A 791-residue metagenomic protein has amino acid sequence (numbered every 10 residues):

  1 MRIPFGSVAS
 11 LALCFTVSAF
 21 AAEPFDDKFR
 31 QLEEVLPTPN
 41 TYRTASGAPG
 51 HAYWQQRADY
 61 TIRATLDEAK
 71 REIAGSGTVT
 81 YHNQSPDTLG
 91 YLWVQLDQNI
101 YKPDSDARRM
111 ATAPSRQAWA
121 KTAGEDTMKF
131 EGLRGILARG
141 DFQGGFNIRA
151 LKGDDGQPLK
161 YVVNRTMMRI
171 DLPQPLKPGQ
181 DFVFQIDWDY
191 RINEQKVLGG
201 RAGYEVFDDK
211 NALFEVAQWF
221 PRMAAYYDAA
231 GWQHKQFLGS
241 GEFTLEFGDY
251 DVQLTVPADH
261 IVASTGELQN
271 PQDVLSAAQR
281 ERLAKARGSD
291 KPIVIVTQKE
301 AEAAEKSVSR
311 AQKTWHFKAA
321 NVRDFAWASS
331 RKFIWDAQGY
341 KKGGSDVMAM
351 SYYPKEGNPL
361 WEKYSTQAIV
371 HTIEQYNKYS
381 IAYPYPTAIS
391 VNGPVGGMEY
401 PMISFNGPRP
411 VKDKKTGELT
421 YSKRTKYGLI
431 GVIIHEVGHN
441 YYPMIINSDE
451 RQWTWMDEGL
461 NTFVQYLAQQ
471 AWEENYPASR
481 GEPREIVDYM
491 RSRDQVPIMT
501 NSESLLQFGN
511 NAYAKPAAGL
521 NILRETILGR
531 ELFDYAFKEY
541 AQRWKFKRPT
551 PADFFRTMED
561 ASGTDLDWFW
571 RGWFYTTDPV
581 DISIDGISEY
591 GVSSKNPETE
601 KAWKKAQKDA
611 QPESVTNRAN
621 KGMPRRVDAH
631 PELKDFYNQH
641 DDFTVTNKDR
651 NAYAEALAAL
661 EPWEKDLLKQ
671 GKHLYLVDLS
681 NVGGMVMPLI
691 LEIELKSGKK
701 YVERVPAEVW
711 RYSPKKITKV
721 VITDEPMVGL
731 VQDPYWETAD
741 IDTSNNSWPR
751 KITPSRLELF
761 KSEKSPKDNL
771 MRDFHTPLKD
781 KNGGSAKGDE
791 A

Functional and structural regions predicted by a protein language model:
P24-Q95: Early extracytoplasmic/domain-onset interaction patches
F25-A45, A58, F317, S345 (+2 more regions): Hydrophobic alpha-helical and helix-loop surface patches within well-folded domains that function as non-catalytic
R63, K70-E72, H82, T88-L89 (+6 more regions): A surface-exposed beta-strand-loop module
A69, R543-A791: Beta/coil-rich, acidic/histidine-enriched accessory regions frequently appended to metallopeptidases
G77-V79, N83, L96-Q98, Q180-E194 (+3 more regions): Short, hydrophobic/aromatic-enriched beta-strand segments in well-ordered soluble domains
T80-H82, P86-N99, M110-R116, A123-F142 (+6 more regions): Surface-exposed beta-strand/loop patches in extracellular or lumenal glycoproteins
N99, D104-E125, D189-Y250, P271 (+2 more regions): Glycine/proline-rich low-complexity spacer/linker segments in large multi-domain proteins
Q218-W232, L238-I434, F463, R484-V487: Hydrophobic helix-coil surface modules that form long, contiguous segments used for peptide/substrate interaction
